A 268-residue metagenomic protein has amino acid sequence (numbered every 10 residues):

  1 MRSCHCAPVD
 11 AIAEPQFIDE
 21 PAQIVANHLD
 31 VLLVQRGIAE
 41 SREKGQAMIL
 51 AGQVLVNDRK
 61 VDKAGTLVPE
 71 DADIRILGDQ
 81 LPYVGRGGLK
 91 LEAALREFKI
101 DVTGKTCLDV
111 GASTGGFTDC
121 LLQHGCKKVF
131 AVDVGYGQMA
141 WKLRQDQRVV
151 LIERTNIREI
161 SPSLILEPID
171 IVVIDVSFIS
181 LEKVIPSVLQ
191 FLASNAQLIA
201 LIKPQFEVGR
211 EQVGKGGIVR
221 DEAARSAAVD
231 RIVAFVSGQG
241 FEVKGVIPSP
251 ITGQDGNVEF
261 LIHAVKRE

Functional and structural regions predicted by a protein language model:
E20-E70: A basic, amphipathic helix-loop patch mediating RNA/tRNA/ribosome contacts
G104-G111: Conserved class I S-adenosyl-L-methionine
L122-K128: Conserved S-adenosyl-L-methionine
V132, Y136-E167, V173-I179: S-adenosyl-L-methionine
I185-A196: A short glycine-rich, Lys/Arg-flanked "PGG" loop and its adjoining helix->strand segment in the class I
P204-R220: Short, glycine-/aromatic-enriched active-site segment of Class I SAM-dependent methyltransferases
I251-E268: Core SAM-dependent methyltransferase catalytic element
